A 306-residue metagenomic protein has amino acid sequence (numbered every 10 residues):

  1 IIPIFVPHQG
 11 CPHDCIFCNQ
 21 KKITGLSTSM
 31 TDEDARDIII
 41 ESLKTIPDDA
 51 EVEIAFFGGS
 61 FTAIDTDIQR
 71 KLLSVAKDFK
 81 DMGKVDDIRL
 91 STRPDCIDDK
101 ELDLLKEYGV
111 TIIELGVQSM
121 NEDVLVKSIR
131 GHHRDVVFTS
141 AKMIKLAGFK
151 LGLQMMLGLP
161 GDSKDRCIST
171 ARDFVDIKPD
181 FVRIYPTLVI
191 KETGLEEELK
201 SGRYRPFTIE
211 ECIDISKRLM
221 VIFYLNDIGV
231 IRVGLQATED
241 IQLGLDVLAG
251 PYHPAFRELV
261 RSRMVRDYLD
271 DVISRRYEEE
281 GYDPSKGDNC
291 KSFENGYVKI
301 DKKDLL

Functional and structural regions predicted by a protein language model:
I1-D34: Canonical Radical SAM [4Fe-4S] cluster-binding loop centered on the CxxxCxxC motif and its immediate flanking residues
P7-G10, Y185-I190, Q236: Short glycine-enriched loops at secondary-structure junctions
C11-C15, I190-E197, I241-L243: Short acidic/His/Gly/Ser-rich catalytic and metal-binding motifs that mark active-site loops of diverse hydrolases
I23-D37, L43-T45, F57-T187, K191-E211: Conserved non-cysteine loop/helix-boundary elements of the Radical SAM core domain that shape
P47-A50: Glycine-rich phosphate/diphosphate-binding loops that line cofactor/substrate pockets in enzymes
G194, G202-L306: Auxiliary Fe-S-binding modules of radical SAM enzymes
